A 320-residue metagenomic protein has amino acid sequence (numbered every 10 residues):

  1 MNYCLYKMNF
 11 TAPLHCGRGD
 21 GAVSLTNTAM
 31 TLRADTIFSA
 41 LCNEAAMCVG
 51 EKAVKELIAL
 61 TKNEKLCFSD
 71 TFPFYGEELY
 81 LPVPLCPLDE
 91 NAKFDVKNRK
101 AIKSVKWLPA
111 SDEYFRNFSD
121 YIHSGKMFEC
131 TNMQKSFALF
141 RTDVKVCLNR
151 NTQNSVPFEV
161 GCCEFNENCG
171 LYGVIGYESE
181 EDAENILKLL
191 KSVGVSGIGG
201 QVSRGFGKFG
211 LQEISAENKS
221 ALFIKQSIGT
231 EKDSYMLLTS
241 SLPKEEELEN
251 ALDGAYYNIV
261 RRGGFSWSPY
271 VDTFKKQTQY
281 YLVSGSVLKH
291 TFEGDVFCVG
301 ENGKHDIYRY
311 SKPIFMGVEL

Functional and structural regions predicted by a protein language model:
M1-L320: Conserved active-site/ligand-binding neighborhood in enzyme cores
